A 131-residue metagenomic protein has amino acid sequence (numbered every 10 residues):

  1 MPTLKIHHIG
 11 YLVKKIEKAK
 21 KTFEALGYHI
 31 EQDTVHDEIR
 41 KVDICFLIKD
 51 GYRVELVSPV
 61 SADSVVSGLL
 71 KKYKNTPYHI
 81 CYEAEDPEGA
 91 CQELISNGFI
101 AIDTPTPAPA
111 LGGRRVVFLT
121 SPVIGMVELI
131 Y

Functional and structural regions predicted by a protein language model:
M1-R40: Long, hydrophobic N-terminal alpha-helical segment
P2, T34-H36, C45-D50, V54-E55 (+1 more regions): Vicinal oxygen chelate
K5-K15, C45-I48, S67-E93, V117: Vicinal oxygen chelate
A19, I30, V54, S64-V65 (+1 more regions): Short loop/beta submotifs within extracellular cysteine-rich repeat domains
L26-G27, Y73, L94-G98: Alpha-helix boundary/capping residues
Q32-D33, D63-G68, D103: A short, acidic/glycine-rich surface segment
P59-V60: Short, conserved turn/kink motifs that form compact alpha/beta structural patches or helix kinks used as
